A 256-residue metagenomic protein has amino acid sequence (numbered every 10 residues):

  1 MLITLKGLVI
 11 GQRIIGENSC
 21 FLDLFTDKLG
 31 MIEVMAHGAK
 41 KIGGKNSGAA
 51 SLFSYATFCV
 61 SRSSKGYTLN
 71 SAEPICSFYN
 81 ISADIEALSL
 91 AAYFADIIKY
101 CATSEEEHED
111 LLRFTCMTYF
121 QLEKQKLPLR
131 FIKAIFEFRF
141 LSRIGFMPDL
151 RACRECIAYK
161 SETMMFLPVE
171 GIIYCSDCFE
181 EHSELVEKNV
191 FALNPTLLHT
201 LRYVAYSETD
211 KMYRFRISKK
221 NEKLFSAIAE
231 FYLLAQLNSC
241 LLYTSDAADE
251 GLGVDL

Functional and structural regions predicted by a protein language model:
M1-R113: A surface-exposed, charged beta-strand/loop segment in the N-terminal or early-internal portion of soluble proteins
L111-T118, I135: Short, conserved phosphate-binding/catalytic loop or strand-edge motifs used in phosphoryl-/nucleotidyl-transfer
L141-D149, M165-V169: Short, flexible, mixed-charge glycine/proline-rich loop motifs that serve as phosphate/nucleic-acid-contacting
C153-C156, C175: Short cysteine-rich clusters marking metal-coordination/redox-active sites
A158, E180: Short Cys/His-rich local motifs and their 1-3 flanking residues in nucleic-acid-associated proteins and small
I172-F179: Cysteine-rich micro-motifs
E181-L193: Short metal-binding segments enriched for Cys and/or His
Y243-A248: Conserved small/polar residues in nucleotide/adenosyl-binding loops
